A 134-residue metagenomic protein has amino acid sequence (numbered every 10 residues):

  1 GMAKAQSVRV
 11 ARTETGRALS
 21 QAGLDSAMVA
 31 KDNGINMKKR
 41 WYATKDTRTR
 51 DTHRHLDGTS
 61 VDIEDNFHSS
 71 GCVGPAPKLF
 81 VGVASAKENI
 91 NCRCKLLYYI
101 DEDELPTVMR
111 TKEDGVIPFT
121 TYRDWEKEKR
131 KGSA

Functional and structural regions predicted by a protein language model:
G1-A5: Short, basic interhelical loop/turn and adjoining N-cap of the next helix at nucleic-acid- or acidic-partner-contacting
R12-A134: Activation/maturation switch segments at domain boundaries
